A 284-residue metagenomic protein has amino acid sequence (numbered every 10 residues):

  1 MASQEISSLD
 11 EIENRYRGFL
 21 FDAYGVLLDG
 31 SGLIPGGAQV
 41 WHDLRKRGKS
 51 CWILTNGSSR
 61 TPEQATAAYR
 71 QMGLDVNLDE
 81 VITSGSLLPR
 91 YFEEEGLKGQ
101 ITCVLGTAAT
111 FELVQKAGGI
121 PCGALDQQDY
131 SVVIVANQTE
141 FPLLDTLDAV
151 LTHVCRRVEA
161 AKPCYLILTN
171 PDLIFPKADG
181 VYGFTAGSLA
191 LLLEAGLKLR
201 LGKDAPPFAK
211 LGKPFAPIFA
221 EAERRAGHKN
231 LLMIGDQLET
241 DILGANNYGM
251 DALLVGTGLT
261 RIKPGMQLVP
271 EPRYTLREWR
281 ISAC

Functional and structural regions predicted by a protein language model:
M1-K49, S58-I82, P89-C284: Asp-based, Mg2+/Mn2+-dependent phosphohydrolase catalytic module
